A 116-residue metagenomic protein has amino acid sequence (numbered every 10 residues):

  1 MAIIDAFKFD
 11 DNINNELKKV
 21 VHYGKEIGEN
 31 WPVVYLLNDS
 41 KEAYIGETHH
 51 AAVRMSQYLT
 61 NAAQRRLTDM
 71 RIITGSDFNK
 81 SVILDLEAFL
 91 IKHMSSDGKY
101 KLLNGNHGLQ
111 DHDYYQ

Functional and structural regions predicted by a protein language model:
M1-V53, Q57, S81: GIY-YIG nuclease catalytic motif and its immediate N-terminal context
N30-V34, E42, A52-Q116: Structure-specific nucleic-acid interaction/processing domains
